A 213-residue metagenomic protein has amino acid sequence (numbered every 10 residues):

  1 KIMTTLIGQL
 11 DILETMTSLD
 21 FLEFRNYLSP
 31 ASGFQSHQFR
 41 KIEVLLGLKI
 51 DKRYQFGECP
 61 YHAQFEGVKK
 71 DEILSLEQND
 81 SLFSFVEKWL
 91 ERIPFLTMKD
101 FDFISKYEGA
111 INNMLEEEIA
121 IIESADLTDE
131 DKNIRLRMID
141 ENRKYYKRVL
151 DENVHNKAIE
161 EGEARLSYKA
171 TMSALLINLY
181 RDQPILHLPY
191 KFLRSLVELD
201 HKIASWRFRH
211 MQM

Functional and structural regions predicted by a protein language model:
I2-M213: Surface-exposed peri-terminal alpha-helical interaction modules
